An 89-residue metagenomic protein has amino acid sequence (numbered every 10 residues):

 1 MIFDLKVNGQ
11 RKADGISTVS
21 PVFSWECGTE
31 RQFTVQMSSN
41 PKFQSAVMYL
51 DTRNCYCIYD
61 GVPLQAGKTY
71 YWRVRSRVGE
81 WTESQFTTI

Functional and structural regions predicted by a protein language model:
M1-G28, S84-I89: Pro/Thr/Ser/Gly-rich low-complexity, intrinsically disordered linker/stalk tracts
E26, R75-R77: A generic structural motif
Q32-T69, R77-Q85: Recognizes extended acidic, P/S/T-rich segments that occur within or adjacent to Ig-like beta-sandwich modules
